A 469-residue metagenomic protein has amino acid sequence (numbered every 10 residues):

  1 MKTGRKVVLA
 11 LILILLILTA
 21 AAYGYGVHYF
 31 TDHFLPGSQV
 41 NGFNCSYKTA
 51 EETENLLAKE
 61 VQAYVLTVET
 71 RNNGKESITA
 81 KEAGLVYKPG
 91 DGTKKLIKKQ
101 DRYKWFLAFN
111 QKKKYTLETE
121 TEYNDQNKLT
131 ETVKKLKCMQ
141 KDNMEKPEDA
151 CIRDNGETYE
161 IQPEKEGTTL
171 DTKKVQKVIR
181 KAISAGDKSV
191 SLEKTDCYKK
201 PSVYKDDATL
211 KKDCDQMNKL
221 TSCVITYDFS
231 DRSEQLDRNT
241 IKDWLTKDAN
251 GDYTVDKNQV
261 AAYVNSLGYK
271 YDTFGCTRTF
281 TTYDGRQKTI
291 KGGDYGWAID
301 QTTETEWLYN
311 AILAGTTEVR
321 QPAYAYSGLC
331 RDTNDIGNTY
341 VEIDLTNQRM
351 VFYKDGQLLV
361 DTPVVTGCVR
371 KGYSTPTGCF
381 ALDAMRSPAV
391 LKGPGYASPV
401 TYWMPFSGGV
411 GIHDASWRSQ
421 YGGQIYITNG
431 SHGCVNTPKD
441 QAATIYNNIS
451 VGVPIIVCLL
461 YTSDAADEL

Functional and structural regions predicted by a protein language model:
K2-F380, A384-A397, Y402, I449-V451 (+1 more regions): Surface-exposed, secretory/extracytoplasmic low-complexity segments enriched in Ser/Thr/Asn/Gly/Pro
A50, N436, D467: Short, flexible micro-motifs
L358, A442, S463: Surface-exposed, flexible loop/turn segments at secondary-structure boundaries
W403-N448, V453-V457: Active-site scaffold segments
Y461-L469: Conserved small/polar residues in nucleotide/adenosyl-binding loops
